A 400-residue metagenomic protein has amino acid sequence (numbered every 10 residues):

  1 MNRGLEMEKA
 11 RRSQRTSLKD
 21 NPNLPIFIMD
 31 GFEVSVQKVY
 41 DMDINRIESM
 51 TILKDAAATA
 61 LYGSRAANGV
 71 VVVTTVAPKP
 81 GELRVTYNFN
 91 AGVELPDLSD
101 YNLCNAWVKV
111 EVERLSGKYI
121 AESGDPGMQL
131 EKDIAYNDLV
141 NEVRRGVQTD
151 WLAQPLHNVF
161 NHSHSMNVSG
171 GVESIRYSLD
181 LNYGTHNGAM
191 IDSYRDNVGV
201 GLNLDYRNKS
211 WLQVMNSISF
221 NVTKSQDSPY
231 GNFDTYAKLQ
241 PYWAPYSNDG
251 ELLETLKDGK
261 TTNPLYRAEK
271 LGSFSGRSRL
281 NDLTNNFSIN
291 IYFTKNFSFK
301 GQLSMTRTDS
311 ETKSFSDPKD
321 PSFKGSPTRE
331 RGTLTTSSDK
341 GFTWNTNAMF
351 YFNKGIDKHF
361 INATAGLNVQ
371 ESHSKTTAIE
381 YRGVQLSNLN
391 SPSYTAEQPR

Functional and structural regions predicted by a protein language model:
M1-E6, K19-N21, P25, G69 (+4 more regions): Residues embedded in well-ordered regular secondary structure
M1-M7, Y40-N45, Y62-A67, S193-D196 (+1 more regions): Short, glycine-/polar-rich solvent-exposed loops and beta-turns at beta-strand/coil boundaries
E8-A56, N88, C104, E142-R144 (+2 more regions): Periplasmic plug
S13-S17, K54, T75-A77, F89-A91 (+2 more regions): Flexible glycine-/small-residue-rich
M50-T51, V71-V73: Non-catalytic regulatory/gating segments with a bias toward low-complexity or hydrophobic composition
V85-F89, L179, N216, F287 (+2 more regions): Membrane-embedded beta-strand positions of outer-membrane beta-barrel proteins
P96-L98, E142-N182, H186-S193, G199-D282 (+3 more regions): Flexible loop and strand-edge segments within Gram-negative outer membrane beta-barrel domains
T308-F315, K375-I379, G383-R400: Signature of Gram-negative outer-membrane beta-barrel scaffolds
